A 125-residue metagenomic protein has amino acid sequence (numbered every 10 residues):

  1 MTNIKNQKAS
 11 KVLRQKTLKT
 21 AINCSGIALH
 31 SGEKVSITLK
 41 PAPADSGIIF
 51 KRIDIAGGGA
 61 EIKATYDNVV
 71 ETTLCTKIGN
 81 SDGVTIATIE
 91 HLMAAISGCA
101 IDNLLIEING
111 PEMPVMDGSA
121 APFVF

Functional and structural regions predicted by a protein language model:
M1-D102, E107-F125: C-terminal regulatory domains involved in ligand/effector binding and gene-expression control
